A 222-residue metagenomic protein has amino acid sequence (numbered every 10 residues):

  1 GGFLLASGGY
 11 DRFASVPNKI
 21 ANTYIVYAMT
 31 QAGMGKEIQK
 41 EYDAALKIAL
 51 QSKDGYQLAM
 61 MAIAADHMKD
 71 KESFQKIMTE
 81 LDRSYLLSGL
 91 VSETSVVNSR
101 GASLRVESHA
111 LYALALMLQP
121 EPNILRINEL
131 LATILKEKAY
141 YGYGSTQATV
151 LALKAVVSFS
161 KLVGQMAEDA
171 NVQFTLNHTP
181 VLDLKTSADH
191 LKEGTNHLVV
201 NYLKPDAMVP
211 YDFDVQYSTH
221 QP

Functional and structural regions predicted by a protein language model:
G1: Extracellular LysM carbohydrate-binding repeats and other cell-envelope/extracellular binding modules
L5-S15, I20-P222: Long, domain-scale non-catalytic interaction/scaffolding regions in large secretory-pathway and trafficking proteins
